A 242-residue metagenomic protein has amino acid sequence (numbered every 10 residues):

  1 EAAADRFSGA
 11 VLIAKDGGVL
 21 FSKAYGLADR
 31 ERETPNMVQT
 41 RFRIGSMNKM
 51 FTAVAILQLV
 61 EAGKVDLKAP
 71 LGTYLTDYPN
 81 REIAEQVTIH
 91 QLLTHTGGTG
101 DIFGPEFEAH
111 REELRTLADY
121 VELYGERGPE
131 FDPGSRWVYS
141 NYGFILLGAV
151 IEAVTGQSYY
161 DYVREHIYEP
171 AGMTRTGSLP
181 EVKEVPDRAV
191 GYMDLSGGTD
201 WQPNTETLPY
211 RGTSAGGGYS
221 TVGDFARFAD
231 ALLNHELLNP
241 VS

Functional and structural regions predicted by a protein language model:
E1-I44, K64-D66, Y74, G125-E126 (+2 more regions): Short, conserved catalytic-motif segment at the N-terminal edge
A2, V60-E61, V163: Alpha-helix C-terminal capping/helix-coil junction sites
V11-L12, G17, R41-K68, F144-E152 (+1 more regions): Active-site SXXK
K23, V65, A69, V87 (+1 more regions): Short beta-to-alpha loop/turn elements within the nucleotide-binding domains of ABC transporters
D29, E82-S242: Short, surface-exposed loop or secondary-structure junction motifs that flank catalytic or metal-binding residues
A55-V60, L75, L93-G100: Generic hydrophobic/packing signal
L67-E82, E169-A171: Short, glycine/proline-biased beta-turn/loop segments that scaffold the active-site neighborhood
